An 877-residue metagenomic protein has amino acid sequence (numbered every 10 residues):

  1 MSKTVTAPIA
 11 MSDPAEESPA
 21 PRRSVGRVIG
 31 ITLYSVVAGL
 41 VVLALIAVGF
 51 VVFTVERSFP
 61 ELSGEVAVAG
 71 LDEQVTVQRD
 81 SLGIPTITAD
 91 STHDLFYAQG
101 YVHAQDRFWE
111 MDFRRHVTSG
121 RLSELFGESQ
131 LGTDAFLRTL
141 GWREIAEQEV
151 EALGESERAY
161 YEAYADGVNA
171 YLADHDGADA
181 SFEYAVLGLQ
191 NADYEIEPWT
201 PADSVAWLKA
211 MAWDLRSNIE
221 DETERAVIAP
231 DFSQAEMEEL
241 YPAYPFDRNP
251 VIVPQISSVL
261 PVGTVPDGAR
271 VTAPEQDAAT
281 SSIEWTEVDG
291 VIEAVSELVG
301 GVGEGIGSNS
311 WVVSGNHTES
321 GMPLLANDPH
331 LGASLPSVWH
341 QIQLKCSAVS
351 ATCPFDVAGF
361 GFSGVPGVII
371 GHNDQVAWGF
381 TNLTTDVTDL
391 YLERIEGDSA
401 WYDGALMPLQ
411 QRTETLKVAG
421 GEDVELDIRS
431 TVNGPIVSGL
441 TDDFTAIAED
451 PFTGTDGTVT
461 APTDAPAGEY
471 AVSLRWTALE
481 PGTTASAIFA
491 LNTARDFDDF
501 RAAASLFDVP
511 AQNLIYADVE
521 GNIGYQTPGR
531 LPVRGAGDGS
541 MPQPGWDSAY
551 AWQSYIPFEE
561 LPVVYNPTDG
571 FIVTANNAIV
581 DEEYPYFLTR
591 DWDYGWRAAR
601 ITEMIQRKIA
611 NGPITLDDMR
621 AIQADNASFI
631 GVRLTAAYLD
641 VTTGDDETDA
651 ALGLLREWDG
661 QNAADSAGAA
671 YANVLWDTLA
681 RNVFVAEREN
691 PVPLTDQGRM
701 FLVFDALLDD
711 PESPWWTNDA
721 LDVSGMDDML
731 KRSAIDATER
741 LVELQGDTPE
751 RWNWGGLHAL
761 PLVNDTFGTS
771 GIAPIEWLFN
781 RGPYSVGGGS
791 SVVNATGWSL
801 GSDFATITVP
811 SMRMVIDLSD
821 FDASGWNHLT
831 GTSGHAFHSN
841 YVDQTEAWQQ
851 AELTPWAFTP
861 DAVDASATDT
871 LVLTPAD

Functional and structural regions predicted by a protein language model:
S2-E17, Y34-S35, V48-L324, P329 (+3 more regions): Substrate-recognition/specificity elements adjacent to catalytic centers across diverse enzyme folds
P8, V55, F587, D591-G644 (+2 more regions): Terminal end segments
P21-V42: N-terminal Sec-pathway targeting helices
L95-A98, A135-F136, E144-A159, R475 (+6 more regions): Second-shell loop/turn segments in exported
T118, W142, A146, E157-G167 (+6 more regions): Stable alpha-helical elements in mature extracytoplasmic
L344-V376, F380-Y550, V563: Glycine- and hydrophobic-rich flexible loops that cap the catalytic core of alpha/beta enzyme folds
V437, L506-K608, Q661-A664, A672-A686 (+2 more regions): Hydrophobic alpha-helical segments
A672-H758: Charged, long alpha-helical assembly modules
